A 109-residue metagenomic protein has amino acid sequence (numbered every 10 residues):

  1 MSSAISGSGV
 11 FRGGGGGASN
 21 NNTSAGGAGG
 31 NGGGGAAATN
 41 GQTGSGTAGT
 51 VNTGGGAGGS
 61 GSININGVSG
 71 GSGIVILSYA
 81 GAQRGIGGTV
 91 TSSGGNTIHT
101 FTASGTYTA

Functional and structural regions predicted by a protein language model:
M1-A109: Low-complexity, glycine/proline-biased repetitive segments and flexible coils/loops
